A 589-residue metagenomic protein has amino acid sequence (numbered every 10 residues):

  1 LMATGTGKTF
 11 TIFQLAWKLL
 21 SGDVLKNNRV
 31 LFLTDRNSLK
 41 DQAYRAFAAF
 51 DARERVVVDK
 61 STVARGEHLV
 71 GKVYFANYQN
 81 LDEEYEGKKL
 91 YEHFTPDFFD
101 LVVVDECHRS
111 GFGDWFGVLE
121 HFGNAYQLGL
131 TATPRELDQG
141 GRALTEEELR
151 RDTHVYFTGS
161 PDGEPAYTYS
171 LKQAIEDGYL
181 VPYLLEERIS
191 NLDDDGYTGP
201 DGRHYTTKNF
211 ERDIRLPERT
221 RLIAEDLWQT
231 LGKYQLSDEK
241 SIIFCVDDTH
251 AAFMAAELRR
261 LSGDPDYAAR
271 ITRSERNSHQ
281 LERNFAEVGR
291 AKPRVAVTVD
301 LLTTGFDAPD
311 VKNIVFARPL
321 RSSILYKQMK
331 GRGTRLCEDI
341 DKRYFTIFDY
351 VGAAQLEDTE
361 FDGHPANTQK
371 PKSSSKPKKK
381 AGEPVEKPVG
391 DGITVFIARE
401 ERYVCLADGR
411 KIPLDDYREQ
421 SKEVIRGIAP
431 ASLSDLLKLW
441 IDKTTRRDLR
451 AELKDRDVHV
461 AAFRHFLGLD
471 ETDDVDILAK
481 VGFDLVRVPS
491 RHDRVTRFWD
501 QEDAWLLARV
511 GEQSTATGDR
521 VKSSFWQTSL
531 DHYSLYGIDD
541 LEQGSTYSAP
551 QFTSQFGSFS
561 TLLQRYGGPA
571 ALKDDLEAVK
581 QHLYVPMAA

Functional and structural regions predicted by a protein language model:
L1-L15: Walker A/P-loop
F10-T11, K26-A49, V246-T249: Conserved Walker A/P-loop ATP-binding site and its immediately adjacent core in helicase/helicase-like ATPase domains
A48-E86: Inter-Walker segment of RecA-like/P-loop motor cores
K72, T206-T298: Conserved C-terminal RecA-like helicase domain
N80, L101, Y267-K372: Conserved RecA-like P-loop NTPase helicase motor core
E92-G129: SF2 helicase catalytic motif II
G141-E239: Interdomain helical connector at the RecA1-RecA2 junction of SF1/SF2 helicase-like NTPases
N209-F210, R219-Q229, A353-Y533: Long, largely alpha-helical accessory region at the distal end of helicase-like NTP-driven motors
